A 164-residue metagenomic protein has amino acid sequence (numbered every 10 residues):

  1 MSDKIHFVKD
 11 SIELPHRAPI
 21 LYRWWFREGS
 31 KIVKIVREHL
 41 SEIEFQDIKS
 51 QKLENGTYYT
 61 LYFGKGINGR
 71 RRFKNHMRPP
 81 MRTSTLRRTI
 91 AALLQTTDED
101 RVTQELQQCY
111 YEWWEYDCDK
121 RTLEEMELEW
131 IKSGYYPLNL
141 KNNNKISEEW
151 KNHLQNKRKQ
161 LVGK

Functional and structural regions predicted by a protein language model:
M1-K164: Boundary/linker segments flanking structured domains
